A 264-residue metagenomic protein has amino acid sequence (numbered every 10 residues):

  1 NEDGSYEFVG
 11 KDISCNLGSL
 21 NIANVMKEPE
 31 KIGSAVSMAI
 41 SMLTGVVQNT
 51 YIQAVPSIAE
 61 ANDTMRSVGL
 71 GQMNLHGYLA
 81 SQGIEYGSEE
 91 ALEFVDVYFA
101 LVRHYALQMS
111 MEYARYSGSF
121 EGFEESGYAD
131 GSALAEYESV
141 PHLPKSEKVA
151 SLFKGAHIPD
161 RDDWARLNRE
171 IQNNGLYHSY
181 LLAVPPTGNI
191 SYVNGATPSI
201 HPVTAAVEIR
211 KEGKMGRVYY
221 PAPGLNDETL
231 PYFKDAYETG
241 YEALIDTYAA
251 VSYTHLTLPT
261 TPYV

Functional and structural regions predicted by a protein language model:
N1-N62, Q72-Q82, A196-T197, V203-A222: Function-dense linear segments that define catalytic or interfacial modules in macromolecule-processing proteins
Y6, V25-E28, I32, T64 (+5 more regions): Generic alpha-helical structural element
G10, S14, S19, P29 (+10 more regions): Alpha-helix initiation and N-capping motif
K11, G33, S37, G69 (+2 more regions): Generic alpha-helical scaffold signal
K11-G18, R66-G77, Q82, M109 (+5 more regions): Structural beta-strand/beta-sheet cores of well-ordered domains, especially the beta-sheet scaffolds that support
A35-A59, S67, I84-T187: Internal maturation/activation junctions in enzymes
L43, V47-N49, S119, F153-D162 (+3 more regions): Catalytic alpha/beta core of large soluble enzyme barrels
E136-E138, T260-V264: Compositionally biased non-globular segments, especially hydrophobic aliphatic-rich helices of signal peptides
